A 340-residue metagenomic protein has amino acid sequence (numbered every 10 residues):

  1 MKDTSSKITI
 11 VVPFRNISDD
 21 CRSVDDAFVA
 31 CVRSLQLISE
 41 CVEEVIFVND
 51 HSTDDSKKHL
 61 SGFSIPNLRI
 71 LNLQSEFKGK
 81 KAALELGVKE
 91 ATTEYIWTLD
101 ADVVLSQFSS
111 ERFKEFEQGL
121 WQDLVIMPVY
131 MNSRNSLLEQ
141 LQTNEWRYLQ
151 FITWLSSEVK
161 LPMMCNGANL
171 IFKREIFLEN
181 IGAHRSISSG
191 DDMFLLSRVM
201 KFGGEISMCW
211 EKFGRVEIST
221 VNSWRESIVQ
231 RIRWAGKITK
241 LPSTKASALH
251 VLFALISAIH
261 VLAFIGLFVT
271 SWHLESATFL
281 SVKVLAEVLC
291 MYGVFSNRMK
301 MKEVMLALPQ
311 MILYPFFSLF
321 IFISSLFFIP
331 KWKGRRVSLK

Functional and structural regions predicted by a protein language model:
N16-S18, N49-K58, S75-E76, V103: A conserved acidic beta->alpha catalytic loop
I17-I38: Short, well-formed alpha-helical segments that are part of the catalytic scaffolds of diverse glycosyltransferases
D55, A101-F116: Acidic donor-binding/catalytic loop of UDP-sugar-dependent glycosyltransferases, especially processive GT2
N72, K81-A83, F108, K114-N180 (+5 more regions): Long helical/loop segments within the catalytic core of UDP-sugar-dependent glycosyltransferases, especially the large
Q74-A91: Glycine-rich, basic loop-to-helix element that forms the pyrophosphate-binding segment of sugar-nucleotide handling
I96: Short aromatic/hydrophobic "clamp" motif used to bind/position activated sugar donors
E117, L124-L149, L178, H184-A246: Catalytic donor/gating beta->alpha subdomain of glycosyltransferases that bind UDP-sugars
F253-K331: Membrane-embedded multi-pass helical conduit in multi-pass membrane proteins, especially envelope-biosynthetic
